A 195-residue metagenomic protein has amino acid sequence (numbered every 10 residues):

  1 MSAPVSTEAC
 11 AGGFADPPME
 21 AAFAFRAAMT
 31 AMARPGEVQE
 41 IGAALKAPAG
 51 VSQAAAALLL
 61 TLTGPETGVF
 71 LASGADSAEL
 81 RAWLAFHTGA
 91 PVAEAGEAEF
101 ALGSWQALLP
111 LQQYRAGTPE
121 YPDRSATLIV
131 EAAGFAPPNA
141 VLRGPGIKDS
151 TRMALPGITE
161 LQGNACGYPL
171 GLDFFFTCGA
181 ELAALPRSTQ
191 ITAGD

Functional and structural regions predicted by a protein language model:
M1-G68, A72-G74, F86, A180 (+2 more regions): N-terminal, charge-rich interaction modules
E66-V69, S77-D195: Internal, well-folded beta-alpha domain core
